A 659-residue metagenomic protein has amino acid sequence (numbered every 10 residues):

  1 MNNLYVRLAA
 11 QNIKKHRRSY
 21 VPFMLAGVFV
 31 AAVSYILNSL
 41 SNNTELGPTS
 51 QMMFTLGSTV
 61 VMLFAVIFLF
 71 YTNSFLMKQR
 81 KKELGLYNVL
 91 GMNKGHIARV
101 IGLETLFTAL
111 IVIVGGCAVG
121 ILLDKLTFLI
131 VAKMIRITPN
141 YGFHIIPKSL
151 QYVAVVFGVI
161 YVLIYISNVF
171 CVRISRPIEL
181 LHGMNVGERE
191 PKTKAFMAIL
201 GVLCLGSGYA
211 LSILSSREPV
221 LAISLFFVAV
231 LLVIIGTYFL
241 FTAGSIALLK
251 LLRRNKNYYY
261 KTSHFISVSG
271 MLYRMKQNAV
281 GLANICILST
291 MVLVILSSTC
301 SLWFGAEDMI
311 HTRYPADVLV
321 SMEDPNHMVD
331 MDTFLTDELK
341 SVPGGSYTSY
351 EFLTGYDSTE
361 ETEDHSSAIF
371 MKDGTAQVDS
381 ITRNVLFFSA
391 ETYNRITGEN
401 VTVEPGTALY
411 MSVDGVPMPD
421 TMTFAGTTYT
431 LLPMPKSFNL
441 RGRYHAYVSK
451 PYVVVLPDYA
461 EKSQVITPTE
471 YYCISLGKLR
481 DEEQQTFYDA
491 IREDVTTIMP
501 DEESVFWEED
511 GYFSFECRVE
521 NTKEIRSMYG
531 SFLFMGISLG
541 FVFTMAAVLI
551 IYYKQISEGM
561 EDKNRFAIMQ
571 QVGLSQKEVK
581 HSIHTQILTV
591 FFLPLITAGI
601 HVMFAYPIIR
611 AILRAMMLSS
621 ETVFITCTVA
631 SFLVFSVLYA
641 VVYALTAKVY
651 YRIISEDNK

Functional and structural regions predicted by a protein language model:
N3-L4, I174-E188, M560-E561, Y651-K659: Short cytosolic juxtamembrane segments of multi-pass membrane proteins
R17, F23, I101-V119, P191-A198 (+1 more regions): Selective transmembrane-helix segments that form parts of the transport pathway or gating/packing helices in multipass
R18-M24, V33-V60, F75-K78, L86-Y87 (+7 more regions): Peri-transmembrane interface segments
S19-L25, A32-I36, V155-I160, R189-E307 (+3 more regions): Alpha-helical transmembrane segments, especially those used as permease/efflux helices and single-pass anchors
A31-N43, Y71-N73, K82, T108-I137 (+5 more regions): Small-residue-rich transmembrane alpha-helices
L56-Y71, A546-V548: Long, hydrophobic alpha-helical segments
M309-E323, H327-M545: Basic-flanked hydrophobic alpha-helices used for secretion and membrane insertion
